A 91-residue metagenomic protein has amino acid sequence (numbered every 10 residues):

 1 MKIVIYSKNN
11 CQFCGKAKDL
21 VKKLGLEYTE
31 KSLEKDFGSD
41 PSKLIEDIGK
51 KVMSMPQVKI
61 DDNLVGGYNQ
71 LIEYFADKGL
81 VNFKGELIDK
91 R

Functional and structural regions predicted by a protein language model:
M1-K2, S7, L44-E46, K84-R91: C-terminal alpha-helical interaction module
M1-K31: Local sequence-structure signature of Cys/Sec-based thiol-disulfide redox active-site neighborhoods
Q12, S39, G66: Short alpha-helical
G15, D19, S42, E73: Alpha-helical elements of the RecA-like P-loop NTPase motor core of helicases
L33-V52: Thioredoxin-like thiol-disulfide oxidoreductase module
I48-K59, Y68-N69: Structural micro-motif
I60-K90: Non-catalytic, surface beta->alpha helical segment in thiol-disulfide oxidoreductase systems
